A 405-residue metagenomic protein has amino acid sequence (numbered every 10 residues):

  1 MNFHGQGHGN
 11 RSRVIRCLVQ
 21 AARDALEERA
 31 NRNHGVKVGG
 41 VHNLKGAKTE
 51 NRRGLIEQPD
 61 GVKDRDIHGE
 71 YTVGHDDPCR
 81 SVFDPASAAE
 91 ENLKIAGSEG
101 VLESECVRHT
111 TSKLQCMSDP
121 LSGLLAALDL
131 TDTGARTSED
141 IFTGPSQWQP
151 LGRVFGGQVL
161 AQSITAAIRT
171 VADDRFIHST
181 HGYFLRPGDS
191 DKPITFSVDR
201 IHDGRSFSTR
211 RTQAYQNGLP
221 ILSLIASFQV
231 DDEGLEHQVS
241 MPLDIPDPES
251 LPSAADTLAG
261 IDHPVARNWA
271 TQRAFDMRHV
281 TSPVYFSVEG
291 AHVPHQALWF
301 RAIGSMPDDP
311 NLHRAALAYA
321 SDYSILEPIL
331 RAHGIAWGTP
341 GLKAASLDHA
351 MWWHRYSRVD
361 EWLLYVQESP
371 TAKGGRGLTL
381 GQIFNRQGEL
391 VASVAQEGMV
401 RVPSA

Functional and structural regions predicted by a protein language model:
M1-G61, R65-H75, R80-L93, G97-G100 (+1 more regions): Intrinsically disordered, low-complexity segments enriched in glycine and mixed charged residues
N2, G69, S104-V107, H181 (+2 more regions): Intrinsically disordered, low-complexity segments enriched in small/polar residues
R29, G39-H42, G46, D66-E70 (+10 more regions): Flexible domain-boundary/linker segments
P59, C106, L114-C116: Cationic, low-complexity basic patches in intrinsically disordered or flexible, solvent-exposed regions
K113-A405: Terminal targeting signals and extreme-terminal segments of soluble enzymes
